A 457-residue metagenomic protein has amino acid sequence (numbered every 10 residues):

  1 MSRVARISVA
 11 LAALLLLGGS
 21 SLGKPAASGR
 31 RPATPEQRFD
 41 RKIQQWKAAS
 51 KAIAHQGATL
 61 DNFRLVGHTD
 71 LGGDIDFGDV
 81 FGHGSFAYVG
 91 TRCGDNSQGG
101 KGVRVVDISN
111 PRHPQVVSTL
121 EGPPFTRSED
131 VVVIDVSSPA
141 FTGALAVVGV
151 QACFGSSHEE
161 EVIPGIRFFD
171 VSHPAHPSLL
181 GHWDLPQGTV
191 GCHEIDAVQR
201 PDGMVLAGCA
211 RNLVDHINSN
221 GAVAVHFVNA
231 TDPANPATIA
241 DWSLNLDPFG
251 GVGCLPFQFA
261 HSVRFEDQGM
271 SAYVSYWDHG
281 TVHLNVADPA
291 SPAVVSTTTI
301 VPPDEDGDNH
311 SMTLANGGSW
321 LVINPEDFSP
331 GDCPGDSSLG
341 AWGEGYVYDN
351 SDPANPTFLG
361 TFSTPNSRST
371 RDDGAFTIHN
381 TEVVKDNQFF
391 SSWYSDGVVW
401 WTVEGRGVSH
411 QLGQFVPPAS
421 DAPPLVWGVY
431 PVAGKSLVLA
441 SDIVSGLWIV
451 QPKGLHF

Functional and structural regions predicted by a protein language model:
M1-S8: Bacterial N-terminal signal peptides that target proteins for export
S8-G18: Bacterial N-terminal signal peptides
K24-F457: Feature marking well-ordered beta-strand scaffolds used for ligand recognition
